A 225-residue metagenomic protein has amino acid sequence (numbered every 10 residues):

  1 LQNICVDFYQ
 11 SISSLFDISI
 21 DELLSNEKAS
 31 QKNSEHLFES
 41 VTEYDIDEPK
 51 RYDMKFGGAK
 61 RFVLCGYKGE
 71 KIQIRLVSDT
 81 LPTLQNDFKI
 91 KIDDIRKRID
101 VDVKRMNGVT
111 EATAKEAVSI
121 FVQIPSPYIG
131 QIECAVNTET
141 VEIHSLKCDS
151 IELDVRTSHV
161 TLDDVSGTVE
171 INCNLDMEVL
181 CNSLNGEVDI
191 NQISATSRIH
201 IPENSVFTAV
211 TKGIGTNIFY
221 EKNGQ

Functional and structural regions predicted by a protein language model:
L1-N33: Basic, Lys/Arg-rich alpha-helical nucleic-acid-recognition elements, primarily the DNA-binding modules of transcription
K32-I95, Q123, E142-S145, I199-I201: Short linear S-[DN]-x-LW-Φ motif typified by the pepsin-like aspartic protease active-site region
E43-D47, Q85-S166, Q225: Right-handed parallel beta-helix
Y52, F62, P127-I132, V141 (+7 more regions): Solenoid scaffold repeats with emphasis on beta-solenoid/beta-helix
K55-G57, R75-V77, D102, F121-Q123 (+5 more regions): Residue-level recognition of well-ordered beta-strand positions that form the cores of beta-sheet-rich folds across
G57, G66-Y67, V77, K104 (+7 more regions): Surface loops and adjacent helix of pleckstrin homology
K71-V77, R96, I151-V155, I171-C173 (+2 more regions): Short, surface-exposed linear segments at secondary-structure transitions and domain or protein termini
D163-Q225: Short, surface-exposed interaction patches in beta-rich subdomains that mediate adhesion/assembly near membranes
